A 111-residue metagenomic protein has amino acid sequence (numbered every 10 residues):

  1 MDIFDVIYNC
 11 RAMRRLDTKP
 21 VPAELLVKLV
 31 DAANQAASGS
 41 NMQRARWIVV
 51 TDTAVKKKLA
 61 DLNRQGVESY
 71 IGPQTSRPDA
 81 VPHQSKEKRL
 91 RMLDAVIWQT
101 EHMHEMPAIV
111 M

Functional and structural regions predicted by a protein language model:
M1-K28, M42-Q43: Specificity-determining recognition surfaces
F4-D5, G39, T100-H102: Short secondary-structure boundary/capping segments
L26-V30, A60-N63: A generic alpha-helix structural signal
S40-D52: Short loop-to-beta-strand entry elements in the cores of soluble alpha/beta enzymes
V49-M111: Glycine/small-residue-rich phosphate/adenosyl-binding loop
